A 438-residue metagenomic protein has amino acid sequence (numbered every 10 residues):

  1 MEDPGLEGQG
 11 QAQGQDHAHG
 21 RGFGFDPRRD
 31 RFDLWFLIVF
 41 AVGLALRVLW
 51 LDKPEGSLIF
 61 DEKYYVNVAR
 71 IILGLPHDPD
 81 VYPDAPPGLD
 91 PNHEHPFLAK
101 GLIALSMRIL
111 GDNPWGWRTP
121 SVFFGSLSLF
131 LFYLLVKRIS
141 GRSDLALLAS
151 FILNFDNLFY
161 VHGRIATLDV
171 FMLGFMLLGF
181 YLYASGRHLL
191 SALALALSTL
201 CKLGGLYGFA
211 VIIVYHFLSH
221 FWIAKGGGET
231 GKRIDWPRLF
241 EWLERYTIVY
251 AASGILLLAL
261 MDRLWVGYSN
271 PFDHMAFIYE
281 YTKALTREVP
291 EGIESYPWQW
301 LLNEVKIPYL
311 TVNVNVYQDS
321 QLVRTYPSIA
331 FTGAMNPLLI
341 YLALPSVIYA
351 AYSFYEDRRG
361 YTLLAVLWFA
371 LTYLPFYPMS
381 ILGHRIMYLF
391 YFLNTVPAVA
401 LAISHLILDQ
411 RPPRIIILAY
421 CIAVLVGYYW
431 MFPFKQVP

Functional and structural regions predicted by a protein language model:
E2-L6, G14, G24-P27, V214 (+3 more regions): Transmembrane helical bundles and short interhelical boundary loops of multi-pass, membrane-embedded
G43-L46, A149-N154, V161, L195 (+2 more regions): Short helix- or helix-capping micro-motifs that position conserved polar/aromatic residues at function-defining sites
V48-D52, K63-G101, L105: Extracytosolic helix-loop segments that constitute the early lumenal/periplasmic catalytic or substrate-binding loops
K53-P79, A251-V305: Aromatic-rich transmembrane-lumenal/periplasmic boundary elements in polytopic membrane proteins
I59, S121, L158-D169: Short acidic/glycine- and proline-prone juxtamembrane loop motifs at membrane-interface regions of multi-pass membrane
W115, T119-S140, L178, P345-S353: Transmembrane-helix motifs of polytopic, lipid-linked glycan transferases
L131-L134, I152, F171-L190, A194 (+1 more regions): Specific aromatic-rich, kink-prone transmembrane helix
K137-S140, L177-L190, S198, H220-K225 (+1 more regions): Membrane-interface transmembrane helices that cradle and orient dolichyl/undecaprenyl
